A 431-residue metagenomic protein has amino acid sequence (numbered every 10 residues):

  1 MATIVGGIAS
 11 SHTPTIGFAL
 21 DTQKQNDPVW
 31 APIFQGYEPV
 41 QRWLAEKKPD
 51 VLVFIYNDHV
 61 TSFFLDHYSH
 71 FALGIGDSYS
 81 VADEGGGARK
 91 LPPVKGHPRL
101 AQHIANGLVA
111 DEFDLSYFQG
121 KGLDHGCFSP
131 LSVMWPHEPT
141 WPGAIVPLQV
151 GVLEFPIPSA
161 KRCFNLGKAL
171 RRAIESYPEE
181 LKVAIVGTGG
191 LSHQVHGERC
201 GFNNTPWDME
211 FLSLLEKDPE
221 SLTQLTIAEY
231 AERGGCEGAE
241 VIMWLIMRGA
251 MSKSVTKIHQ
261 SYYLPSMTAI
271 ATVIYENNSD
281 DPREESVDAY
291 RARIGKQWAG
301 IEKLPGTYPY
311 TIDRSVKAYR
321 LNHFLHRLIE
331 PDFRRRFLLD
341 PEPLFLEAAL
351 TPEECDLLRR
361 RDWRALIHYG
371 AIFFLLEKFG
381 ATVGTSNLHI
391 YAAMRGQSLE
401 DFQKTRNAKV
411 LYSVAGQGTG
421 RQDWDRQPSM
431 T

Functional and structural regions predicted by a protein language model:
M1-D50, S62-N165, S176, E198-A292: Flexible, D/E/H-enriched segments
V5, P49-L52, R334, C355: A common structural microfeature
H12-P14, V53-H59, P341: Short glycine-rich, polar/acidic loop-and-turn segments at beta strand-coil junctions
P49-N57, F63, R336: Short N-terminal amphipathic alpha-helices
D50-Y56, L148, L181-Q194: Beta-strand elements within well-structured catalytic alpha/beta cores of enzymes that handle phosphate/sulfate esters
L153-F155, L191-Q194, E342: Short, catalytically relevant binding-site loops at active-site mouths
K168-V183: Non-transmembrane, aqueous-exposed alpha-helical and coiled segments at domain scale
R283-T431: Charged, low-complexity intrinsically disordered segments
